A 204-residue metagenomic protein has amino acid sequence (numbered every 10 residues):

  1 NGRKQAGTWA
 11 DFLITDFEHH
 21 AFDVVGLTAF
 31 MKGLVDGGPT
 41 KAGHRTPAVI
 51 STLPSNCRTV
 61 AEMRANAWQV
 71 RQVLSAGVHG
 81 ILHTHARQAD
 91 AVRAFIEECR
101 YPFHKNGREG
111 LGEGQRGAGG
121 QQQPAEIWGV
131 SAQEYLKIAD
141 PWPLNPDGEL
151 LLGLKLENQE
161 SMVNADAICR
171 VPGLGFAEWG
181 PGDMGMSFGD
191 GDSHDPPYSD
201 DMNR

Functional and structural regions predicted by a protein language model:
N1-R204: Expand to "…catalyze enediolate/carbanion chemistry for C-C bond making/breaking, isomerization, decarboxylation
